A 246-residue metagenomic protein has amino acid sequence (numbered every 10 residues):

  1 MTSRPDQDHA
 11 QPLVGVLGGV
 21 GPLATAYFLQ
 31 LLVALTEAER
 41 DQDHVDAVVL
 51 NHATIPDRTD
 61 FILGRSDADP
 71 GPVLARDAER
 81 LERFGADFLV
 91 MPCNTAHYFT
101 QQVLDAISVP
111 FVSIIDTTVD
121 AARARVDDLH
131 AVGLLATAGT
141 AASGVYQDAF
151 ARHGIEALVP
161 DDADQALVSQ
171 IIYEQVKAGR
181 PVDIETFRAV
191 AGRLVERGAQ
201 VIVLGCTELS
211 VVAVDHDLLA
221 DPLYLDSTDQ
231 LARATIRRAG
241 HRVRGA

Functional and structural regions predicted by a protein language model:
M1-A246: Non-catalytic structural scaffold of enzyme domains
